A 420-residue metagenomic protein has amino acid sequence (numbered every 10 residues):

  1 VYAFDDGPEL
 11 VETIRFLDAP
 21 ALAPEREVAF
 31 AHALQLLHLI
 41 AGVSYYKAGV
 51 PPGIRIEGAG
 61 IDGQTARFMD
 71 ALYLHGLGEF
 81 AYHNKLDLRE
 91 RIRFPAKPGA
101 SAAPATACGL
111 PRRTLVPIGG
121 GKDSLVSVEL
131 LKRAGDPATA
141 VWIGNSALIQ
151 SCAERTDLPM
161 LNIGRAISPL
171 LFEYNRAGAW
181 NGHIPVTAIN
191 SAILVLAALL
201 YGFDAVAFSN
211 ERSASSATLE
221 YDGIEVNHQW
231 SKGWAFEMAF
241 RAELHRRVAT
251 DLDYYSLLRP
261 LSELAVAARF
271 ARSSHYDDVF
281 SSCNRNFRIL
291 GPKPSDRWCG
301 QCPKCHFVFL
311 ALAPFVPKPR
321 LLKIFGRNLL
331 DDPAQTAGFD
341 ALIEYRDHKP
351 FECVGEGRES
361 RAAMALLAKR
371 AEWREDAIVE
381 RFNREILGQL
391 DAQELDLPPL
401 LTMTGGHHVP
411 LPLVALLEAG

Functional and structural regions predicted by a protein language model:
V1-R113, L125, L130-L170, A179-W180 (+1 more regions): RNA-binding accessory domains that recognize and position tRNA/RNA substrates
P20-A21, G144-S282, I289, P294: ATP-dependent adenylate-handling ligase core
Y45-I56, A198-V206, L312-K323, A368-R374: Short helix-capping/linker segments at secondary-structure and domain boundaries
L125-E129, A188-L196, A268, K304-L310: Contiguous, well-ordered alpha-helical segments that form the cores/surfaces of helical PPI scaffolds
R246, T250, L257, A271-G420: ATP/NTP-dependent adenylation/nucleotidyl-transfer catalytic domains that generate, transfer, or process NMP-activated
